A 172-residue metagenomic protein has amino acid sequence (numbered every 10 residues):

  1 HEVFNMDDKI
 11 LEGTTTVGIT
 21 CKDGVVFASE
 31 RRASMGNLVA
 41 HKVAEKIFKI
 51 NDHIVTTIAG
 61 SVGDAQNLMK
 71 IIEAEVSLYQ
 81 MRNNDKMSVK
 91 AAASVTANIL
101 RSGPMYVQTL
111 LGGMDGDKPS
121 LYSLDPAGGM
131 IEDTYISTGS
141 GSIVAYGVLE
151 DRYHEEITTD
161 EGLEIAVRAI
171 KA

Functional and structural regions predicted by a protein language model:
H1-M105, I131, I136, S142-E164: Conserved short S/T/G-enriched processing/targeting/catalytic segments and their helical context
M105-I136: A mid-sequence, solvent-exposed acidic-amphipathic segment
A169-A172: Short arginine-rich
